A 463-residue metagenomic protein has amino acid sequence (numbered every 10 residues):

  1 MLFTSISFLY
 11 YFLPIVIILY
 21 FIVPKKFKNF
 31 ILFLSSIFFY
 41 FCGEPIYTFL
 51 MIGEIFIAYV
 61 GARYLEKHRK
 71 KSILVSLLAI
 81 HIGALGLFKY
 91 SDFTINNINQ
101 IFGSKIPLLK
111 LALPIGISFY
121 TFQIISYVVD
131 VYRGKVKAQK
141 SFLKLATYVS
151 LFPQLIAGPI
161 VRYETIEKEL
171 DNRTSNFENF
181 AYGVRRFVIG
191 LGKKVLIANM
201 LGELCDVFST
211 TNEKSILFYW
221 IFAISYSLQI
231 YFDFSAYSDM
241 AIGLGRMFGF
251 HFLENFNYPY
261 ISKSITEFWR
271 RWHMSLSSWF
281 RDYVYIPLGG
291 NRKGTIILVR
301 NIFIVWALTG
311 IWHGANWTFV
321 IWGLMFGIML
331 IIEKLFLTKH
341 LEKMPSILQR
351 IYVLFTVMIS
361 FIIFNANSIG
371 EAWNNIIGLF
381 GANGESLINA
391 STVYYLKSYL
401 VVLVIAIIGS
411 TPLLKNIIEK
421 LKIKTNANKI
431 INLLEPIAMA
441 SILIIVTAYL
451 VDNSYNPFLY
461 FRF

Functional and structural regions predicted by a protein language model:
M1-R462: Membrane-embedded transmembrane alpha-helical bundles that form the catalytic cores of multi-pass lipid-modifying
